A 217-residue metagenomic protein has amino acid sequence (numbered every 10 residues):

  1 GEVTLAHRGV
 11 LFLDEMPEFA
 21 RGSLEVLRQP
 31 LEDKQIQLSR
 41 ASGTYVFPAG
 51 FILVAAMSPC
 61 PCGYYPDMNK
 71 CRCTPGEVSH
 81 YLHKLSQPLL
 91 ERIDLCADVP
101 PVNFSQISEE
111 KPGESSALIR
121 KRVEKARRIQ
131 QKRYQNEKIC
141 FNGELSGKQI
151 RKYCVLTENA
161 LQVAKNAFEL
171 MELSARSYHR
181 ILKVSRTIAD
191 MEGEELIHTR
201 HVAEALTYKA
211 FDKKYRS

Functional and structural regions predicted by a protein language model:
G1-L11, T44: Conserved alpha-helical scaffold flanking the Walker A/P-loop in AAA+ ATPase domains
E2, E15, R180-V184: Residue-level recognition of specific faces of alpha-helices
R8, D14-E15, V26: Walker B catalytic acidic pair
E18: ABC ATPase nucleotide-binding domain "signature" loop
R21-R216: Basic, amphipathic alpha-helical bundle interface domains used for macromolecular binding and assembly
